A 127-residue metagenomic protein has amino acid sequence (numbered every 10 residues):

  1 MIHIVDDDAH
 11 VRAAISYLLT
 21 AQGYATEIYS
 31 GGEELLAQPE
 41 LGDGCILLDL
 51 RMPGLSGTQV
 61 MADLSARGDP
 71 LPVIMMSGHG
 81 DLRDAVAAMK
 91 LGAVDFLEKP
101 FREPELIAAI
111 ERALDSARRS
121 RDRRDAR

Functional and structural regions predicted by a protein language model:
D8-E27: Two-component/phosphorelay signaling modules centered on CheY-like receiver
S30-G31, S56-V60: Acidic catalytic/metal-coordinating carboxylates
G42-L47: Active-site beta3 strand of CheY-like receiver
D49, S77: Active-site residues of response regulator receiver
M52: Receiver (REC) domain active-site loop signature in two-component systems and cognate sites in sensor histidine kinases
D81-R83, F101-I110: C-terminal output helix
E111-D125: The C-terminal output helix
